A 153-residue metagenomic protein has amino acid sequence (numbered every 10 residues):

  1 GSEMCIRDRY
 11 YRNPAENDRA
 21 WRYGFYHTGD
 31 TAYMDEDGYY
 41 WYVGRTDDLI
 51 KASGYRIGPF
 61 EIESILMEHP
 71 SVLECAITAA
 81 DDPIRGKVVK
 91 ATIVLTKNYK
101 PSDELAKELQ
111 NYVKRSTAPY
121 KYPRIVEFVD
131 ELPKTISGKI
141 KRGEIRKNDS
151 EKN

Functional and structural regions predicted by a protein language model:
E3, D8-R9, E16-R19, T31-Y120 (+3 more regions): AMP-binding/adenylate-forming catalytic core of the ANL superfamily
R7, R22-G24, N153: Conserved ATP-binding loop and adjacent catalytic segment of the adenylate-forming AMP-binding
V126-V129: General small-molecule cofactor/ligand-binding pocket signal
K147-N153: Acidic/polar alpha-helix N-cap and adjacent early helical turns within long charge-rich amphipathic helices/linkers
